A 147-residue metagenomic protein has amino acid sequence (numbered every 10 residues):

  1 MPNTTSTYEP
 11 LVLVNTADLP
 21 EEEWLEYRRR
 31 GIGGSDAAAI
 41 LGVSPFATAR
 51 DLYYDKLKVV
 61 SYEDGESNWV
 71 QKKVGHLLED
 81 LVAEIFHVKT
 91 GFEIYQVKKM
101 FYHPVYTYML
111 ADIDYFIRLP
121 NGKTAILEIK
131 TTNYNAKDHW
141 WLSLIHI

Functional and structural regions predicted by a protein language model:
M1-L77: Charged, glycine-rich intrinsically disordered N-terminal tails and low-complexity linkers that flank
G42, Y95-Q96, I126-E128: A structural signal for short, well-ordered beta-strand segments and their strand-loop junctions that often border
G65-E66, K137-W141: Short acidic, glycine/proline-rich loop/turn micro-motifs
K72-Q96: Acidic-basic catalytic patches of nuclease active cores, encompassing PD-(D/E)XK and other metal-cofactor nuclease
L77, L81, Y108-L110, G122: Residues forming well-ordered secondary-structure scaffolds
F86, I113-A136: Conserved catalytic cores of phosphodiester-cleaving nucleases, focusing on short active-site segments
H87-T107, D114: A short acidic/basic microdomain associated with nuclease active sites
I145-I147: Conserved small/polar residues in nucleotide/adenosyl-binding loops
